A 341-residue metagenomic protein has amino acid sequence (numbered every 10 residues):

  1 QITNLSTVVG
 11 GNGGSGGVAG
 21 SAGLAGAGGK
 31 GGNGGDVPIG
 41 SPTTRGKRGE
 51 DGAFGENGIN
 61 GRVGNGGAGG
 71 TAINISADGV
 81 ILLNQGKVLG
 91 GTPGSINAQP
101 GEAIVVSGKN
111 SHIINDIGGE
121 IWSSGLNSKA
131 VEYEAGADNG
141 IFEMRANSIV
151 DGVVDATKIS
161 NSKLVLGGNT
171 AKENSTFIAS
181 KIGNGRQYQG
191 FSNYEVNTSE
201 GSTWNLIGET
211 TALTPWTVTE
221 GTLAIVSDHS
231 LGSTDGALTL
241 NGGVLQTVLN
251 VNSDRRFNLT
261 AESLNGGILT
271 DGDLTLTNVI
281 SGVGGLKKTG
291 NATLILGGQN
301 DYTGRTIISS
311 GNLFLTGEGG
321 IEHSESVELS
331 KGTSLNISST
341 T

Functional and structural regions predicted by a protein language model:
I2-N4, V80-Q85, N110-I117, D138-R145 (+6 more regions): All-beta strand scaffolds that present successive hydrophobic residues in beta-strands
N4-L5, I81-N84, H112, N161-R186 (+5 more regions): GD-rich hexapeptide-repeat beta-solenoids
N4-N74, Q85-K109, I117-A137, V153 (+6 more regions): Glycine-centered low-complexity coil/loop motifs and glycine-rich tracts, especially the flexible linkers
S6-T7, Q85-L89, I117-E120, E143-I149 (+6 more regions): A structural signal for beta-strand register positions
G10-G16, I81, G90-I96, H112-I113 (+9 more regions): Short loop/beta submotifs within extracellular cysteine-rich repeat domains
I73-S76, V106, T260-E262, N278-K287: Extracellular beta-strand-rich solenoid/capping regions of secreted or surface-exposed proteins that bind or remodel
S124-K129, F142-M144, S148-G152, I182-Y188 (+3 more regions): Surface-exposed loop/turn positions within long extracellular repeat scaffolds, especially the passenger domains
A135-I141, V153, T157-I159, N169-I182 (+3 more regions): Solvent-exposed, low-complexity segments and loops of surface/extracellular structural proteins
